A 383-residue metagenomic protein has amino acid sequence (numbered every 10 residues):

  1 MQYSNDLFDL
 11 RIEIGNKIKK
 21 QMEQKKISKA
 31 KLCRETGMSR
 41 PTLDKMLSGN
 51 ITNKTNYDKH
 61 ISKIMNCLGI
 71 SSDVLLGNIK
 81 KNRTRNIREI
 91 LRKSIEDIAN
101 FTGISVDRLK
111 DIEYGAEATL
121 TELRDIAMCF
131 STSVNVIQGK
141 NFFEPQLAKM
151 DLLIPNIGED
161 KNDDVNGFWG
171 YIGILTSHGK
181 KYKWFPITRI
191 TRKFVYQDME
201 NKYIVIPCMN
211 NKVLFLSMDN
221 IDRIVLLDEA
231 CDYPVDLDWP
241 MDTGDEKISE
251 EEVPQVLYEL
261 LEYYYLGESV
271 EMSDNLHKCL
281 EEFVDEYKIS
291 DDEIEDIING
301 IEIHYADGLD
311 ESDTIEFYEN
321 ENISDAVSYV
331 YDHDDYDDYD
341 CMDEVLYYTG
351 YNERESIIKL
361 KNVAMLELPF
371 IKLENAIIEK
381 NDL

Functional and structural regions predicted by a protein language model:
M1-S28, S71-L91: A short, Lys/Arg-rich alpha-helix, primarily the initiator
Q2-D9, V74-K80, N86, V134-K181 (+4 more regions): Intrinsic disorder/low-complexity detector
K29, I61, T84, I95 (+2 more regions): Helix-turn-helix DNA-binding elements, focusing on the entry/boundary residues of the two helices that contact DNA
A30, P41, D73, E96 (+2 more regions): Key DNA-contact positions within bacterial/archaeal DNA-binding proteins
K31-R34, S94-N100: Short alpha-helical "recognition helix" segments of helix-turn-helix
G37-T55, G103-A118: Recognition helix of helix-turn-helix/homeodomain-like DNA-binding domains that insert into the DNA major groove
Y57-V74, T121-V136: DNA major-groove recognition helix of helix-turn-helix/homeodomain DNA-binding modules
